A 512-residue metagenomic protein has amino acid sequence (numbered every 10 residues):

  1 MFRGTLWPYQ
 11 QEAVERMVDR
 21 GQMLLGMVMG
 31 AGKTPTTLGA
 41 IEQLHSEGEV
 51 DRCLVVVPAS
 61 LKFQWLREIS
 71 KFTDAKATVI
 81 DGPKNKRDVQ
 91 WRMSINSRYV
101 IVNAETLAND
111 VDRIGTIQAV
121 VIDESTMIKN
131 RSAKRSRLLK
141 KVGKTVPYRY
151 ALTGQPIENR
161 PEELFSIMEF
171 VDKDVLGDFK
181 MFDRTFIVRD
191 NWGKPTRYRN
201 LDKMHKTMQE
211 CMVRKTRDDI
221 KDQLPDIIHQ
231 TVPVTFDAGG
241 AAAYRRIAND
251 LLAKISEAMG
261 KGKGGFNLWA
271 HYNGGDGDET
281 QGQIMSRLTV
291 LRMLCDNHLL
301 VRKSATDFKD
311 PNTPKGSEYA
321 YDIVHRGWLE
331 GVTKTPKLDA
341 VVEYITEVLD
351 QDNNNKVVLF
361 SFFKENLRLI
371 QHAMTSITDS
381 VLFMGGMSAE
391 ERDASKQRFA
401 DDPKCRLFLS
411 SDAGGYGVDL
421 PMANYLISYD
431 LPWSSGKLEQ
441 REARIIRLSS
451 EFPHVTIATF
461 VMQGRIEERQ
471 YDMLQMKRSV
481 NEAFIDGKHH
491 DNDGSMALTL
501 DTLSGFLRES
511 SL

Functional and structural regions predicted by a protein language model:
M1-G26: Conserved pre-motif I regulatory segment
D19, A31-G32, T36-I41, H45 (+5 more regions): Conserved Helicase C-terminal RecA-like lobe
T36, E49-K71, E158-E163, F362-E365: Conserved Walker A/P-loop ATP-binding site and its immediately adjacent core in helicase/helicase-like ATPase domains
L61-K84, V175: Conserved helix-turn-beta segment of the N-terminal RecA-like "Helicase ATP-binding" lobe in SF1/SF2 helicases
A77-E105: Inter-Walker segment of RecA-like/P-loop motor cores
I101-T116, K134-P147, V175-S304, T346 (+5 more regions): Inter-lobe coupling linker of SF2 helicases/translocases
N103, L367, D379-R469: Conserved RecA-like P-loop NTPase helicase motor core
G115-I187, P432-G436, I445-R447: Signature of the SF2 helicase/ATPase Hel1-core->accessory helical subdomain module
